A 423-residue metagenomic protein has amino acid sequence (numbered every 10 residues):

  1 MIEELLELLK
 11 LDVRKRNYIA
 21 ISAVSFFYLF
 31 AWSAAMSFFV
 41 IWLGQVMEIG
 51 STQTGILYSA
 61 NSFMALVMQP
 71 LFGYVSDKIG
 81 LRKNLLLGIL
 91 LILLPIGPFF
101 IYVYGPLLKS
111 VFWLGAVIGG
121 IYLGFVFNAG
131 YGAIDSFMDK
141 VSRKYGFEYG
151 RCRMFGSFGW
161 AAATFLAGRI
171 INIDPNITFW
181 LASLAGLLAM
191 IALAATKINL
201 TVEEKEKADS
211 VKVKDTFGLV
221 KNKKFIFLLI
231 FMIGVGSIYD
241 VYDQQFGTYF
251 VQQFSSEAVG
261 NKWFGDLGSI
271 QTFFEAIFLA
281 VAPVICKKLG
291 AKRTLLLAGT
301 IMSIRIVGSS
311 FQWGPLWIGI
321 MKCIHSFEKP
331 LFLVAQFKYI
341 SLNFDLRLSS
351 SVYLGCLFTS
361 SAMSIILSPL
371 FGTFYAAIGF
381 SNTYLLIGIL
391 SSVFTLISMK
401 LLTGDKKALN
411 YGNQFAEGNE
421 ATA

Functional and structural regions predicted by a protein language model:
I2-K15, K197-L229, S255-S256, E417-A421: Juxtamembrane intracellular "pre-TM" segments in multi-pass secondary transporters
E7-S62, F225-M232, G236-Q253: Helix-loop boundary and gating motifs at the non-cytosolic
L43-G44, V75-D77, M154, R169-N172 (+3 more regions): Interfacial helix-cap and linker-helix signal at transmembrane-aqueous boundaries of multi-pass secondary transporters
D77-L91, K287-G299: Cytoplasmic membrane-interface "Motif A"-like loop-to-helix N-cap segments of 12-TM Major Facilitator Superfamily
R82, R169-G186, T373-S391: A membrane-interface helix-boundary motif in multi-pass transporters
L91-K109, I301-W313: C-terminal ends and interior cores of transmembrane alpha-helices in multi-pass membrane transporters/permeases
F127-R143, L331-D345: Intracellular juxtamembrane helix-capping segments at the cytosolic ends of symmetry-related transmembrane helices
R347-A377: A late C-terminal transmembrane helix in Major Facilitator Superfamily
